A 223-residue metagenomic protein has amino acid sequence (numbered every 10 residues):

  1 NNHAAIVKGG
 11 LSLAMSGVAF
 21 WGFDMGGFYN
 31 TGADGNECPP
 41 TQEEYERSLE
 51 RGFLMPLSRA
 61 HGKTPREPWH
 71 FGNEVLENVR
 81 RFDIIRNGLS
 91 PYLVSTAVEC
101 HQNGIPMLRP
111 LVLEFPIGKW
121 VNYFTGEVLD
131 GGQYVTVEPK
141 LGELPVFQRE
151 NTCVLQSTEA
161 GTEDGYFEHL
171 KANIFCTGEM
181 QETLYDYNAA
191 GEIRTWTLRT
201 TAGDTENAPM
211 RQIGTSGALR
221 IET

Functional and structural regions predicted by a protein language model:
N1-C153, S157, A190-T195: Catalytic-domain carbohydrate-binding cleft regions of carbohydrate-active enzymes
E143-T223: Accessory, solvent-exposed terminal regions and/or long lumenal/extracellular loops of proteins
